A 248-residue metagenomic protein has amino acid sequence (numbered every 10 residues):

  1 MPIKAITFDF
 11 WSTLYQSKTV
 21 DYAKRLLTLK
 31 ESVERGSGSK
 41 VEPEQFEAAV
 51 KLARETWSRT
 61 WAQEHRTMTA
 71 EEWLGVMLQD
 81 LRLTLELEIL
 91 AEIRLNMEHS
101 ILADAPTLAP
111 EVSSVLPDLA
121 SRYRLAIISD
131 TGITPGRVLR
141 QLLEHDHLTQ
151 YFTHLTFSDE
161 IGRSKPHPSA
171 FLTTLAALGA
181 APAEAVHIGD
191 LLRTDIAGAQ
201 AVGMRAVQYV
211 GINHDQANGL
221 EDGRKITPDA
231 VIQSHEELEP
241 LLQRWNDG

Functional and structural regions predicted by a protein language model:
M1-I6, Q16-S17, K40-E44, S113 (+2 more regions): Asp-based, Mg2+/Mn2+-dependent phosphohydrolase catalytic module
M1-P117, S121: N-terminal helical cap/lid subdomain that shapes the substrate entry/recognition surface in HAD-like hydrolases
